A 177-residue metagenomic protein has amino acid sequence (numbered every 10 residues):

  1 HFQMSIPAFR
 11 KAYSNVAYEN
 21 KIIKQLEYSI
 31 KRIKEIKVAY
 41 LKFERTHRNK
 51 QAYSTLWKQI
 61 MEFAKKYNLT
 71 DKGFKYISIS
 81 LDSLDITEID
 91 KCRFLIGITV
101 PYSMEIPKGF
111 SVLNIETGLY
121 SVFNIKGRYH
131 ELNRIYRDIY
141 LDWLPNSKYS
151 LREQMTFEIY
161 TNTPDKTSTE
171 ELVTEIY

Functional and structural regions predicted by a protein language model:
H1-Y177: A solvent-exposed interaction/effector surface
